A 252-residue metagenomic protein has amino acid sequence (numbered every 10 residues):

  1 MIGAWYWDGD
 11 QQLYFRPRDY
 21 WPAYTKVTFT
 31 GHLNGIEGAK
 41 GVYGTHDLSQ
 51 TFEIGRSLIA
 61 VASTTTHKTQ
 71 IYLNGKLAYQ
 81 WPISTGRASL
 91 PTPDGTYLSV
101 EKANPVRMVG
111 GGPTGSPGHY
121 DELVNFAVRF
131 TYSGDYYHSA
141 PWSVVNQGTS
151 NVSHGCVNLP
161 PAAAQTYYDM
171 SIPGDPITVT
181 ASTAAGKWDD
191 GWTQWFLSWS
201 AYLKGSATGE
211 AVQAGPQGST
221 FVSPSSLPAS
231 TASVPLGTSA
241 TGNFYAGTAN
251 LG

Functional and structural regions predicted by a protein language model:
M1-R56: Acidic, low-complexity Ser/Thr/Gly/Pro-rich repeat segments typical of extracellular/periplasmic and surface-exposed
A4, Y79-Q80, P91-D94, A103 (+1 more regions): Exported/periplasmic cell-wall-interacting domains
D10, R18-Y20, K26, H32-N34 (+8 more regions): Solvent-exposed coil/turn segments that connect beta secondary-structure elements in extracytoplasmic/periplasmic
L13, V61-T64, N158-A163: Short, glycine/acidic-rich beta->alpha junctions
S49-L73, P91-D94: Low-complexity, Pro/Ser/Thr- and charge-rich linker/hinge segments at domain boundaries
T69, S99, V128: Conserved hydrophobic/aromatic pocket- or pore-lining residues that grip, position, or stack substrates in active sites
